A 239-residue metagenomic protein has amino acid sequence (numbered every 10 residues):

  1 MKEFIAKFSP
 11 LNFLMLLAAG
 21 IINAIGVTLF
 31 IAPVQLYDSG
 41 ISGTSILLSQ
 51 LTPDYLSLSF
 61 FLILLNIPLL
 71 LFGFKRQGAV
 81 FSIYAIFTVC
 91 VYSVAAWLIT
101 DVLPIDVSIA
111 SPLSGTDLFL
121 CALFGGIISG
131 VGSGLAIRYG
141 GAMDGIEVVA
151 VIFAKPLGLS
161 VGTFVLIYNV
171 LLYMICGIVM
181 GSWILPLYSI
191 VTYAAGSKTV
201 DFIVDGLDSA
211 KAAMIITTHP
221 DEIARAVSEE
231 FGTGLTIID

Functional and structural regions predicted by a protein language model:
K2-D221, E230: Core subunits and conserved enzymes of cellular information-processing and envelope-translocation systems across
P156, G234-D239: Cytosolic Rossmann-like ligand/nucleotide-binding regulatory domains
D221-A224, L235: Hydrophobic structural segments
